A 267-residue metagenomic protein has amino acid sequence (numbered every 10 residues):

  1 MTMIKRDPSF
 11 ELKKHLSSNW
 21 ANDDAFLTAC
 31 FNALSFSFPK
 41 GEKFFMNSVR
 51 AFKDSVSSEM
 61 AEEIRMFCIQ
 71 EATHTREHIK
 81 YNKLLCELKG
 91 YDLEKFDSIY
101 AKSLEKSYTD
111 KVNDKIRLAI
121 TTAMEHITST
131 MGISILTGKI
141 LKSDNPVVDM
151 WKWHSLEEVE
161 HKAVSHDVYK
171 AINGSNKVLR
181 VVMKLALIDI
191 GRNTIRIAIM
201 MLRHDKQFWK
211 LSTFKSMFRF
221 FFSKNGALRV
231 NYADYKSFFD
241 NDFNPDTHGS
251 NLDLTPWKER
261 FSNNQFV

Functional and structural regions predicted by a protein language model:
M1-V267: Non-heme di-metal
